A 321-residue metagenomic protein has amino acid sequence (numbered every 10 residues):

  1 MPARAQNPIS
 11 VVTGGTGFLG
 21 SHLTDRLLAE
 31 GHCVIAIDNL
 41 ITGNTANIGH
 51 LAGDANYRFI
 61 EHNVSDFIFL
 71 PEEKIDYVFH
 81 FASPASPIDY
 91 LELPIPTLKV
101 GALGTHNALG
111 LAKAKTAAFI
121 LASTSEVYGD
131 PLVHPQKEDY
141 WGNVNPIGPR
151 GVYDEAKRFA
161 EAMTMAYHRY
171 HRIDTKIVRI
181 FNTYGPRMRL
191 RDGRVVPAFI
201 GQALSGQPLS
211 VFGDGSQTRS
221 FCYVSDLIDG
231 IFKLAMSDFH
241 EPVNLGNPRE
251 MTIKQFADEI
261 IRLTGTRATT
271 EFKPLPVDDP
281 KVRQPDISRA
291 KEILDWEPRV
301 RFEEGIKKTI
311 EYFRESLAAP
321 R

Functional and structural regions predicted by a protein language model:
M1-T183, A203, S225, I231 (+4 more regions): N-terminal Rossmann-like NAD(P)+-binding domain of SDR-like oxidoreductases, especially those catalyzing
R4, I9-S10, L23, A29 (+4 more regions): C-terminal substrate-binding subdomain of Rossmann-fold SDR/epimerase-dehydratase oxidoreductases
T42, P186, N247: Short, conserved catalytic or interaction motifs in soluble domains
G53, G148, M188-D192, R249 (+2 more regions): Residue-level signature of the cytosolic catalytic core of signaling kinases
S83, L98, M188-D192, S220: Nucleotide-sugar-dependent glycosyltransferase donor-binding/catalytic pocket residues
H134-P135, L190-A198: A glycine/serine/threonine-rich, flexible loop-to-helix segment that serves as the NAD(P) cofactor-binding "lid"
P186-R189, P280: A generic structural signal for short coil/turn motifs at secondary-structure boundaries
